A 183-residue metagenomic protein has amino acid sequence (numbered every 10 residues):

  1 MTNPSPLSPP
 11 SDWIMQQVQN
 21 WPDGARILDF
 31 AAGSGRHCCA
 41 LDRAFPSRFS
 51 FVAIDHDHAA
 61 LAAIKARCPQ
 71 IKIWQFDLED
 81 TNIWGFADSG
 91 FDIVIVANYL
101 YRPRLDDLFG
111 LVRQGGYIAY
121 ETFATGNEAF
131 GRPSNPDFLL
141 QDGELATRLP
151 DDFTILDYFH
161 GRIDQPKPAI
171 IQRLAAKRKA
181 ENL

Functional and structural regions predicted by a protein language model:
M1-P22: S-adenosyl-L-methionine
G24-G33: Conserved class I S-adenosyl-L-methionine
S34-P46: Conserved SAM-binding loop of SAM-dependent methyltransferases across substrates and taxa, primarily the Class I
S50-D55: Conserved SAM-binding motif I beta-strand of class I
D57-A59: Conserved SAM/SAH-binding beta-strand->alpha-helix loop
P69-T81: Conserved SAM-binding strand-loop segment of SAM-dependent methyltransferases
W84-I93: A short acidic, Gly/Pro-enriched loop at the edge of an enzyme's catalytic core that lines a small-molecule cofactor
G116-A124: Conserved beta-strand signature within the Rossmann-like core of class I S-adenosyl-L-methionine
